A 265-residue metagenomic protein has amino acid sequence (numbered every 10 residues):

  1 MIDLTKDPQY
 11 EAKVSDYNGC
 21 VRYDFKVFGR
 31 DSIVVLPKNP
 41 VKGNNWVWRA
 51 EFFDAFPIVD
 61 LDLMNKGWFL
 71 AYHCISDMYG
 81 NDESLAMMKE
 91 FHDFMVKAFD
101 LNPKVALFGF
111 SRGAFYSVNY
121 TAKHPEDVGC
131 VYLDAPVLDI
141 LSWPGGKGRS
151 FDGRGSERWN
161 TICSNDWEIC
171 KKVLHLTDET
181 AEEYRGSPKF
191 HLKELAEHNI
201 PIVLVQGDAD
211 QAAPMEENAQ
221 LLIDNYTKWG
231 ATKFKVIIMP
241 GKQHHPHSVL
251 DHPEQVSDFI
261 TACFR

Functional and structural regions predicted by a protein language model:
I2-K42: N-terminal cap/lid segment of alpha/beta-hydrolase-fold proteins
V35, Q211-A212, E216-R265: C-terminal catalytic histidine-bearing segment of alpha/beta-hydrolase fold enzymes
A55-A71: Short amphipathic alpha-helix adjacent to the substrate-entry channel of hydrolases
Y79-D100, N119: Alpha/beta-hydrolase active-site loop
F99-S111: Alpha/beta-hydrolase fold nucleophile elbow
G109-N119: Glycine-rich nucleophile elbow surrounding the catalytic serine of serine-hydrolase chemistry
T121-T177: Hydrolase active-site cap/lid region
D152-N218: The feature captures the conserved acid-bearing segment of alpha/beta-hydrolase catalytic domains
